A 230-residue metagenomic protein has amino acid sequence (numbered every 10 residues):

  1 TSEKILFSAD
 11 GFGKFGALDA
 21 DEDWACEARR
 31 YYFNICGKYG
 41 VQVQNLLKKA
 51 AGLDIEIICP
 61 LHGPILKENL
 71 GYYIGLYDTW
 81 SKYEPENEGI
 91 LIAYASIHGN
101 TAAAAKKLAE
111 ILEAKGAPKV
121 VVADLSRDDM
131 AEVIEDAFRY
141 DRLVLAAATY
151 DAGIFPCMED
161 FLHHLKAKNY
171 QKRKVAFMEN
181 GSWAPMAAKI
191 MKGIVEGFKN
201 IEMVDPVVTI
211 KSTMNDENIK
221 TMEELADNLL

Functional and structural regions predicted by a protein language model:
T1-D21: Catalytic core of the metallo-beta-lactamase
L6, G89-A93, A176: Conserved beta-strand elements of the Class I
D10, Y94-I97, L125, E179-N180: Cofactor-binding loop segments of dinucleotide-utilizing enzymes, especially the Rossmann-like FAD- and NAD(P)+-binding
G13, I65, H98: Short, glycine/acidic-enriched loop or turn micro-motifs at the edges of active sites
A17-I65, K107-L125, V133-L230: FMN-binding flavodoxin-like domain, especially the glycine-rich phosphate-binding loop
C59-E86, D160: Short N-terminal or domain-adjacent regulatory/targeting segments
A93-A114: Short, charged N-terminal beta->alpha structural module
D129: Active-site loop segments of alpha/beta catalytic cores
